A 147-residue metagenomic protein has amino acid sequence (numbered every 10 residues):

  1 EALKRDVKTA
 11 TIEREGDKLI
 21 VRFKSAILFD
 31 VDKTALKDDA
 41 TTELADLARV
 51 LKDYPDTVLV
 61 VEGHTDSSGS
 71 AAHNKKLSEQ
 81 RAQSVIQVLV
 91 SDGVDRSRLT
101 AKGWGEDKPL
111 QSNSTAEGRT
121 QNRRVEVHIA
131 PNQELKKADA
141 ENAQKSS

Functional and structural regions predicted by a protein language model:
E1-K18: N-terminal targeting leaders that direct proteins to extracytoplasmic destinations
K4-D6, L28-G63, V90-S91, T120 (+2 more regions): Periplasmic peptidoglycan-binding/anchoring modules of Gram-negative envelope and division proteins
T11, K18-I20, V58-V60, R98-T100 (+1 more regions): Residues at or immediately flanking beta-strands
T11-I12, L19, L51, E117: Short secondary-structure boundary/capping segments
E15-K18, P55-D56, Q80-V85: Short low-complexity stretches enriched in small and charged residues
L19-K24, L28-D30: Short, aliphatic-rich beta-strand segments
A26-L28, A35, K76, P109: Residue-level preference for alpha-helix termini and adjacent loops
H64-A138: Periplasmic OmpA-like peptidoglycan-binding domain that tethers envelope proteins to the cell wall
